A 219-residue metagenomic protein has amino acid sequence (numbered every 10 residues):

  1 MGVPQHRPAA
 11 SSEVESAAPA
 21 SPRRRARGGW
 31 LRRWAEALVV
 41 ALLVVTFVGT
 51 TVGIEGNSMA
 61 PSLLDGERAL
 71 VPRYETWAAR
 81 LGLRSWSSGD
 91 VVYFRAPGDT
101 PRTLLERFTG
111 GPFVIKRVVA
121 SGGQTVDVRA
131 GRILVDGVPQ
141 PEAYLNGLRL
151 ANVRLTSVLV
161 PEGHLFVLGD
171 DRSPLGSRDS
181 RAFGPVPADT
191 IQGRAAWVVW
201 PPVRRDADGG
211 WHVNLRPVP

Functional and structural regions predicted by a protein language model:
M1-P219: Extended hydrophobic leader/signal-anchor segments used for secretion and membrane insertion
